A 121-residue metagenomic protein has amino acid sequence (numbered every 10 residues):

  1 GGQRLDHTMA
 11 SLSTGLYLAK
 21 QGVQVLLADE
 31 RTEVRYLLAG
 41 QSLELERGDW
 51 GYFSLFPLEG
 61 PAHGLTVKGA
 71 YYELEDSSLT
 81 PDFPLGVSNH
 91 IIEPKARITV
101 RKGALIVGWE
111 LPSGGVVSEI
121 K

Functional and structural regions predicted by a protein language model:
G1-L43: Anionic-ligand-binding alpha/beta catalytic cores of soluble enzymes and soluble regulatory domains that recognize
E30-T32, L37-K121: Long, charged alpha-helical interface segments
